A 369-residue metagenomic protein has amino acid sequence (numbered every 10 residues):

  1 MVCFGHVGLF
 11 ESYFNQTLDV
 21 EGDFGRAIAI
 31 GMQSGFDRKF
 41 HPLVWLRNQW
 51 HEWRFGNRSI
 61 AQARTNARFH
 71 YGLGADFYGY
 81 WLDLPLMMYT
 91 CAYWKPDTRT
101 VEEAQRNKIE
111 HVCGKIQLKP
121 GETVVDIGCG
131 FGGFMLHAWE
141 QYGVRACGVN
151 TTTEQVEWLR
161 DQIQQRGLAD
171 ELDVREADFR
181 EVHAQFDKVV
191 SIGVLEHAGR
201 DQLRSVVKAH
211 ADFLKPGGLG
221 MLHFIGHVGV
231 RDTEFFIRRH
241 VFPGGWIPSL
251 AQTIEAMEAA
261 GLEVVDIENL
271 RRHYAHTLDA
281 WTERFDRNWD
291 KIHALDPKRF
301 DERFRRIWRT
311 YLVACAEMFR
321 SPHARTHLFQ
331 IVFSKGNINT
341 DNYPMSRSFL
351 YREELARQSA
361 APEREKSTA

Functional and structural regions predicted by a protein language model:
M1-Q105, H111: Feature captures hydrophobic
P120-G128: Conserved class I S-adenosyl-L-methionine
F131-Y142: Conserved SAM-binding loop of SAM-dependent methyltransferases across substrates and taxa, primarily the Class I
R145-N150: Conserved SAM-binding motif I beta-strand of class I
R180-V189: A short acidic, Gly/Pro-enriched loop at the edge of an enzyme's catalytic core that lines a small-molecule cofactor
R204-P216: A short glycine-rich, Lys/Arg-flanked "PGG" loop and its adjoining helix->strand segment in the class I
G217-I225: Conserved beta-strand signature within the Rossmann-like core of class I S-adenosyl-L-methionine
I225-Q330, S334-D341: Substrate-binding/catalytic lobe of Class I Rossmann-like enzymes that use SAM or dcSAM, i.e., the mid-to-C-terminal
